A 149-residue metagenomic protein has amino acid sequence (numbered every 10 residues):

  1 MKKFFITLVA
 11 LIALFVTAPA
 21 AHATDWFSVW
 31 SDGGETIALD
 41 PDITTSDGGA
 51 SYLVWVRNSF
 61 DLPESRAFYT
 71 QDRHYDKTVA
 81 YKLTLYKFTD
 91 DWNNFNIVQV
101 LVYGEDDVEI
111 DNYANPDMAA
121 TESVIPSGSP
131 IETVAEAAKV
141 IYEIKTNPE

Functional and structural regions predicted by a protein language model:
M1-L8: Bacterial N-terminal signal peptides that target proteins for export
L8-V16: Bacterial N-terminal signal peptides
A20-L83, T89-E149: N-terminal secretory-pathway/extracellular module detecting exported/lumenal segments and adjacent signal-anchor/first
